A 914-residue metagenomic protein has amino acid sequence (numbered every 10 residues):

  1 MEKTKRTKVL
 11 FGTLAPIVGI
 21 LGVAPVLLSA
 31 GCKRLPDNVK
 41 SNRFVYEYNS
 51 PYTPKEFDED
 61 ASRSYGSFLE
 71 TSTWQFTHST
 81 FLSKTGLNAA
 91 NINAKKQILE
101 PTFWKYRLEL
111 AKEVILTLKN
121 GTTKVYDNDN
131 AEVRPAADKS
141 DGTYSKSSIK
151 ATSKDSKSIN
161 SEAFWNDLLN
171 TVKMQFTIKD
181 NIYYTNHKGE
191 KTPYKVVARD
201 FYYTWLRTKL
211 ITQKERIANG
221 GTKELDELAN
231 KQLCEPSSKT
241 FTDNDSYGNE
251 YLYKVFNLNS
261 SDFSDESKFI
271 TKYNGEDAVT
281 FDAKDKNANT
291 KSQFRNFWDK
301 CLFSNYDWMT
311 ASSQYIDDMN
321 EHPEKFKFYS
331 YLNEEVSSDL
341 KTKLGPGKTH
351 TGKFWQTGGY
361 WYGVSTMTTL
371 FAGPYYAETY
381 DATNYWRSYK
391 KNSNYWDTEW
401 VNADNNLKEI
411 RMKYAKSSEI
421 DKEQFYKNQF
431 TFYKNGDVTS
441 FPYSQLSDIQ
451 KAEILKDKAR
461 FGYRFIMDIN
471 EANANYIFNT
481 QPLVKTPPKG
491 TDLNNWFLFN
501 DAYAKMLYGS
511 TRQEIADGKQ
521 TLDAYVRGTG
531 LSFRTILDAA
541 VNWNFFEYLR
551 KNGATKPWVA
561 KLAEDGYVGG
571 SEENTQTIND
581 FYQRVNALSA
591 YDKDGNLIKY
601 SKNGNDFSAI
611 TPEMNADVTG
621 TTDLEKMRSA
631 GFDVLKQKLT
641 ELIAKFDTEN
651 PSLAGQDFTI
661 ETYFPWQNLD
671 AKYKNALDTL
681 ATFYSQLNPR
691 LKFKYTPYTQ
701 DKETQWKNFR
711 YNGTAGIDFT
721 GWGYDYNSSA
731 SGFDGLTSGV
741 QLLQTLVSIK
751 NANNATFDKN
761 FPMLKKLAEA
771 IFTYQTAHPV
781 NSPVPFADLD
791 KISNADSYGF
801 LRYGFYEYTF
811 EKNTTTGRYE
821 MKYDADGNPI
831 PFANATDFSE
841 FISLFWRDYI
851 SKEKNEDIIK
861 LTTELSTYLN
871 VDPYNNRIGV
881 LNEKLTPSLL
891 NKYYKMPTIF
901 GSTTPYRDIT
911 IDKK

Functional and structural regions predicted by a protein language model:
E2-V18: Membrane-penetrating hydrophobic segments
V23-S41: Sec-dependent signal peptide cleavage junction
E47-N166, L370: N-terminal lobe/hinge region of extracytoplasmic solute-binding protein
L110-E224, A229, A524-T529, F533-R534: Aromatic- and charge-enriched surface segment that lines or borders ligand/interaction sites
T171, Q175-D180, Y194, R199-Y203 (+1 more regions): Surface-exposed binding/hinge segments that line and control ligand-binding clefts or catalytic entry sites
N181-E190, K195-Q213, P374-R550, S571-L869 (+1 more regions): Extracytoplasmic/periplasmic ligand-capture domains
I217-E227, L549-G569: Short, glycine/acidic-rich hinge or "gate" loops at secondary-structure transitions that mediate conformational
F297-E423, K427: Gly/Pro-rich hinge or "lid" segments in bacterial periplasmic/extracellular proteins
